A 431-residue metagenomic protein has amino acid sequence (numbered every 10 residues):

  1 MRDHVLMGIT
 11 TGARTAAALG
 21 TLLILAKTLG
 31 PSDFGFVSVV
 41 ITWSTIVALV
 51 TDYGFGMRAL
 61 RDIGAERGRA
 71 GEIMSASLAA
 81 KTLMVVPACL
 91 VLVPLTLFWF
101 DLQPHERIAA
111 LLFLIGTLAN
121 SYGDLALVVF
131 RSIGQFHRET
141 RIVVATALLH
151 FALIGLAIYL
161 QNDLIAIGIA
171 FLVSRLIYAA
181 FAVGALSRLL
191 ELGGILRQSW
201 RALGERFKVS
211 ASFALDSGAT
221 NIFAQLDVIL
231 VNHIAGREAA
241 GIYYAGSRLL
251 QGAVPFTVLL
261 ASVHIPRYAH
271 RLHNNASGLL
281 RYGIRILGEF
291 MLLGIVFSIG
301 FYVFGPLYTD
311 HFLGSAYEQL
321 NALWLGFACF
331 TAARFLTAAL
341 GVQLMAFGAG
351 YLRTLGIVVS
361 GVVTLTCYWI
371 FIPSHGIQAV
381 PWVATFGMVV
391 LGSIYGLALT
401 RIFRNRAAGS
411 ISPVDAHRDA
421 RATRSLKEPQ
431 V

Functional and structural regions predicted by a protein language model:
M1-G56, G116, A211-E238, L365 (+3 more regions): Signature of the first transmembrane helix
R2-A18, V40, D52-T96, A276-F297: Membrane-water interface segments that mark the loop-to-transmembrane alpha-helix transition
D3-A18, L22, V143-T146, H150 (+4 more regions): Transmembrane helical elements of multi-pass membrane transporters/channels
T51-G68, R131-S132, E191, L250-N274 (+1 more regions): Helix-loop junctions and terminal segments of transmembrane helices in multi-pass membrane transport/translocation
D62-A65, L118-V143, C329-V358: Membrane-interface junctions at transmembrane-helix termini in multi-pass inner-membrane proteins
T96-F113, S277, Y302-A332, Q378: Interfacial segments at transmembrane-helix termini and the short loops linking adjacent helices
R107-L114, T140-L190, V359-V363, I377-R401: Hydrophobic alpha-helical transmembrane segments
H137, R141, L164-A166, A170 (+4 more regions): Interhelical loop/hinge segments that connect adjacent transmembrane helices in multipass membrane
